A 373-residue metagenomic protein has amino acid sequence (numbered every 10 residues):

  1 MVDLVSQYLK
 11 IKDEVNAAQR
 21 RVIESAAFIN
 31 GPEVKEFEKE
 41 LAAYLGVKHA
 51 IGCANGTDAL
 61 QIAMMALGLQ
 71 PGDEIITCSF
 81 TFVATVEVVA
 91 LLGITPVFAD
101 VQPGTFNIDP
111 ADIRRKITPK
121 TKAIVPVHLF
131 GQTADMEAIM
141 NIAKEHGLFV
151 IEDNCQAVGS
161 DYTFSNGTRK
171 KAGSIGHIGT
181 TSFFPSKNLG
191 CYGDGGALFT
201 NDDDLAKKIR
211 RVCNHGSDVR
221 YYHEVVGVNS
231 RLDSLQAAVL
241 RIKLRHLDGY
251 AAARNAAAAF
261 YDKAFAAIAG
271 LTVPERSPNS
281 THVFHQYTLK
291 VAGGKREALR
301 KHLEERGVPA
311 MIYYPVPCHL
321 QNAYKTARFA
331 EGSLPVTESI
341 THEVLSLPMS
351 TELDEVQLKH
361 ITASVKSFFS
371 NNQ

Functional and structural regions predicted by a protein language model:
M1-A27, P32, P348: N-terminal "arm"/small-domain region of PLP-dependent enzymes with the aminotransferase-like
V5, V34-E40, Y44-A50, A111 (+3 more regions): PLP-dependent aminotransferase class I/II
A26-E74, T85-L92, F98-D100, S165: Phosphate-binding glycine-rich loop
I51, I76, V97, V150-I151 (+3 more regions): Structural detector of well-ordered beta-strand residues that form the stable sheet scaffold of enzyme domains
M65-D161: PLP-dependent aminotransferase-like
V88-V89, I142, K171, N188 (+1 more regions): Hydrophobic/aromatic ligand-binding patch that stacks against planar heteroaromatic rings of cofactors or nucleotides
N107-R114, F164-I178, L358-F369: A short alpha/beta connector and helix-capping loop motif
E152-G190, R220-E224: Conserved active-site segment immediately N-terminal to the catalytic lysine that forms the internal aldimine
